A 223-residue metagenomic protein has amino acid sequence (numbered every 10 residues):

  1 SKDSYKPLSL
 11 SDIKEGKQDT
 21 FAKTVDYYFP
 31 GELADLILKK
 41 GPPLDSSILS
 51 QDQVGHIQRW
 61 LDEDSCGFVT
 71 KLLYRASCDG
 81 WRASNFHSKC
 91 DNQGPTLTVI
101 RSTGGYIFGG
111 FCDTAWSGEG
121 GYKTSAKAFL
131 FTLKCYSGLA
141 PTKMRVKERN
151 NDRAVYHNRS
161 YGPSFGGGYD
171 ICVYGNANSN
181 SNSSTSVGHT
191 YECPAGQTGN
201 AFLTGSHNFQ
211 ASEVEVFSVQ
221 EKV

Functional and structural regions predicted by a protein language model:
S1-V223: Phosphate-recognition beta-domain surfaces
